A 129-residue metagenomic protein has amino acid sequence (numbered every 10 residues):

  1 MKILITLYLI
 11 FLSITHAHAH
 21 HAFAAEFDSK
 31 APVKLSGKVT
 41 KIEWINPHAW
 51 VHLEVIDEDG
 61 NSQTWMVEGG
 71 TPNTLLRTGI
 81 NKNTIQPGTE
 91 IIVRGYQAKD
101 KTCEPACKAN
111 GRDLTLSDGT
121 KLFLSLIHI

Functional and structural regions predicted by a protein language model:
I5-H16: Bacterial N-terminal signal peptides
A19-V33: Short boundary/loop segments of OB/S1/cold-shock single-stranded nucleic-acid-binding domains
G37-V39: Conserved hydrophobic positions within beta-strands
N46-V55: Short aromatic-glycine-enriched beta-strand elements
G69-R77: Short, structured beta-strand/loop micro-motifs enriched in basic residues and often containing a Trp
R77-I92: Short nucleic-acid-contacting surface segments enriched for D/E, G, S/T with interspersed K/R
A98-L124: OB-fold/S1-family single-stranded nucleic acid-binding modules
I127-I129: Conserved small/polar residues in nucleotide/adenosyl-binding loops
